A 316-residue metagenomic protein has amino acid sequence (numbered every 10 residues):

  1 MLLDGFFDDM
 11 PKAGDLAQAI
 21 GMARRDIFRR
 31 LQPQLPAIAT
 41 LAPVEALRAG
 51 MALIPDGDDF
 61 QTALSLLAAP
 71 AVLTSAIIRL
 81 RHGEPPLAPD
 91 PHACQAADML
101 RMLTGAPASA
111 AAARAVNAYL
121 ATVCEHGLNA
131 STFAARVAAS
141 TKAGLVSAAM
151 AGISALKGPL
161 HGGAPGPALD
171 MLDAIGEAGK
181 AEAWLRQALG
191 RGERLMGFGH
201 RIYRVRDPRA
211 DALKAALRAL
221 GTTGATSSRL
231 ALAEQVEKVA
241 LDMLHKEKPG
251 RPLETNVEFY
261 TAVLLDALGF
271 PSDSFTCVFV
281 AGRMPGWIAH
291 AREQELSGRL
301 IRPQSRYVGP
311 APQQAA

Functional and structural regions predicted by a protein language model:
M1-A316: Hydrophobic alpha-helical bundle cores within soluble ligand-binding/oligomerization subdomains
